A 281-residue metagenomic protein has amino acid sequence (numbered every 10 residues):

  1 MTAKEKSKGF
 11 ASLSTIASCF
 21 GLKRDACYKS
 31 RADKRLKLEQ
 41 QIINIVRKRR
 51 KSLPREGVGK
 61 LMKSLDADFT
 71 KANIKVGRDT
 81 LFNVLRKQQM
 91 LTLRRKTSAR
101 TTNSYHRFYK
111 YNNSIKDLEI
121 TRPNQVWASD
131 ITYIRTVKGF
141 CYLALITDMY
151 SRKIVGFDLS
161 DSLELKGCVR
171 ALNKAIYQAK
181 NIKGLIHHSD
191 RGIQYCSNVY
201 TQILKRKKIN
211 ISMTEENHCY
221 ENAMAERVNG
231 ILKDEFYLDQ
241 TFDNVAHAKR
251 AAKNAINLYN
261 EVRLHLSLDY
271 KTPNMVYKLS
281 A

Functional and structural regions predicted by a protein language model:
M1-A11, V276: Residue-centric detector for conserved, function-critical "anchor" positions in compact interaction modules
I16-A17, C27, V46, L61 (+14 more regions): Mobile genetic element proteins and their domesticated derivatives, centered on retroelements and DNA transposons
L22-P123, P273-S280: Basic, flexible linker segments flanking DNA-binding modules in nucleic acid-interacting mobile-element proteins
R94-R100, H187-R191, K207-M224, Q240-V245: RNase H-like polynucleotidyl transferase catalytic core
D117-V155, D161-L163: An active-site-proximal beta-strand-loop segment
G139, F157-K180, C196: Active-site beta-loop-alpha junctions of metal-dependent nucleic acid enzymes, especially the RNase H-like/DDE
N181-S197, E215-N217, D269-K271: Acidic/histidine-rich, metal-coordinating catalytic segments
N198, K205-I209, I231-A281: C-terminal domain-tail junction helix/linker
